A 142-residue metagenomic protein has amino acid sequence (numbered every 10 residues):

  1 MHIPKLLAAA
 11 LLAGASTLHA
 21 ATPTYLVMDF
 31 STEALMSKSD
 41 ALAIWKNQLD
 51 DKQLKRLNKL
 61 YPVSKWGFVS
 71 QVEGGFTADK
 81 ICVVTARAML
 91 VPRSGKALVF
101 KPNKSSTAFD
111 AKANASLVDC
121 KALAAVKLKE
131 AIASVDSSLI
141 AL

Functional and structural regions predicted by a protein language model:
H2-K55, L139-L142: A structural "domain/chain start" motif
A21-Y25, W66-S70, K104-A108: Generic preference for hydrophobic/aromatic residues in regular secondary structure cores
E33-M36, T77, S116: A short acidic, often aromatic-flanked loop/helix-cap motif at beta-alpha or helix-coil junctions that lines enzyme
D40-K52, A78-G95, A122-K129, L142: Short, Lys/Arg-enriched charge-dense amphipathic segments
A43-K59, K101-N114: Generic detector of solvent-exposed, compositionally biased contiguous segments
K55-F100: Surface-exposed short loop/turn segments
G95-A141: Short secondary-structure boundary motifs at beta->alpha junctions and helix caps
